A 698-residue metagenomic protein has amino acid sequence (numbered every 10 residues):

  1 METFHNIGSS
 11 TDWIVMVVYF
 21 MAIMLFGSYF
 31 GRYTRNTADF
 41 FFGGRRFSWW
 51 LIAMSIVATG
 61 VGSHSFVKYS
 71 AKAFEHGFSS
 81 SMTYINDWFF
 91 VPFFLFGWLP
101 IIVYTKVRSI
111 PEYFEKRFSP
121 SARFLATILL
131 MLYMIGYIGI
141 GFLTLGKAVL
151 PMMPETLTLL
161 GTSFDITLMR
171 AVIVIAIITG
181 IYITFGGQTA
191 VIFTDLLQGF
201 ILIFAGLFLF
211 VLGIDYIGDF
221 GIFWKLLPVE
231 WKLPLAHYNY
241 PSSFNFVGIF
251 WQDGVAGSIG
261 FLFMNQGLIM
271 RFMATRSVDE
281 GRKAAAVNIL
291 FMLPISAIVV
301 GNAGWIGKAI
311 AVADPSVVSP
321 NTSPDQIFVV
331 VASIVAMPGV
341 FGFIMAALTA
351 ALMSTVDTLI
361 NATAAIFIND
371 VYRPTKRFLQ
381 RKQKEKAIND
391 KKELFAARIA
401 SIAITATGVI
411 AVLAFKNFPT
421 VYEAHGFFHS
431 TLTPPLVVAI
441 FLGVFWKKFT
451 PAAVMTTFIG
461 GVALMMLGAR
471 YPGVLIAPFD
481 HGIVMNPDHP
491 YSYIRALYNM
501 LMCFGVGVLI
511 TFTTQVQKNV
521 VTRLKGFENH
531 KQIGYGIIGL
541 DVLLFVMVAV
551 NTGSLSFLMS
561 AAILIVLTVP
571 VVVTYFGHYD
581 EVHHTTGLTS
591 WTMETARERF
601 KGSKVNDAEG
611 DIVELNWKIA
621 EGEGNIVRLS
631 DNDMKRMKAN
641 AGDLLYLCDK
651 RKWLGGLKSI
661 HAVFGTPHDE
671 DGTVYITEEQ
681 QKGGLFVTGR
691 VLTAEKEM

Functional and structural regions predicted by a protein language model:
M1-V605: Membrane-embedded helix-loop-helix hairpins and adjacent transmembrane boundary segments in multi-pass transporters
R35, D279-E280, M634, K652-L654 (+1 more regions): Generic "edge-of-domain/loop-turn" microfeature
I56-G60, S70-A71, D631-D633, D649-R651 (+1 more regions): Short glycine-rich, polar/acidic loop-and-turn segments at beta strand-coil junctions
G553, K652-L657: Short, surface-exposed beta-strand/loop "edge" segments at domain boundaries and coil↔beta transitions
N606-C648, S659-K696: Short beta-strand-centered segments at strand-helix junctions
K650-L654, E697-M698: Short, charged beta-turn/beta-strand-edge "cap" motif at the junction between a beta-strand and an adjacent loop
